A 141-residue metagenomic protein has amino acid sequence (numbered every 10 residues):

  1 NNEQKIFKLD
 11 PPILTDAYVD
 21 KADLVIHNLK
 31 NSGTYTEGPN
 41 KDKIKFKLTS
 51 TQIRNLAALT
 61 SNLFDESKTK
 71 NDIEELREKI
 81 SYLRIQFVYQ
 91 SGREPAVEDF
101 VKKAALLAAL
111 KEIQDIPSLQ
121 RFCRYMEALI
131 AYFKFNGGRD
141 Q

Functional and structural regions predicted by a protein language model:
N1-Q141: Small/polar/charged residue-enriched interaction surfaces, especially the RNA/DNA-contacting tracks of RNP/CRISPR
